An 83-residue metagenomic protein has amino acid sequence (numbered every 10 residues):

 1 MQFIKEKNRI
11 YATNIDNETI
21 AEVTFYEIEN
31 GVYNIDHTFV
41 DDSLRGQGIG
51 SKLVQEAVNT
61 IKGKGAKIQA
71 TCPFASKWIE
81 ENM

Functional and structural regions predicted by a protein language model:
M1-R9: Active-site rim helix/loop that mediates acceptor-substrate recognition in acyltransferases
N8-I20: Conserved beta-hairpin
V23-V32: A conserved beta-strand-loop-helix scaffold within acyl/acetyltransferase catalytic domains
V32-D41: Conserved acetyl-CoA binding element of GNAT-fold acetyltransferases
L44, G48-L53: Conserved acetyl-CoA pyrophosphate-binding loop and the N-cap/start of the following alpha-helix in GNAT-like
K52-K67: Conserved acyl-CoA
I68-P73: Catalytic nucleophile loop
